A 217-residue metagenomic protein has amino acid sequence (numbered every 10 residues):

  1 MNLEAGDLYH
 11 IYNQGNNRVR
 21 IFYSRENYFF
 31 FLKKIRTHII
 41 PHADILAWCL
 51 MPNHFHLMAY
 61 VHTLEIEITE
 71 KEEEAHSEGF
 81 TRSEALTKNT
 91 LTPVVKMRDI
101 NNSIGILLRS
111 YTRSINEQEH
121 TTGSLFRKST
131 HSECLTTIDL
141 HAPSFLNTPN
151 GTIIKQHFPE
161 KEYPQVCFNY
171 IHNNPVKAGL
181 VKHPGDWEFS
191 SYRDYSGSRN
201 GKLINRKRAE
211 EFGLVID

Functional and structural regions predicted by a protein language model:
M1-D217: Short catalytic/metal-binding and nucleic-acid-binding patches
